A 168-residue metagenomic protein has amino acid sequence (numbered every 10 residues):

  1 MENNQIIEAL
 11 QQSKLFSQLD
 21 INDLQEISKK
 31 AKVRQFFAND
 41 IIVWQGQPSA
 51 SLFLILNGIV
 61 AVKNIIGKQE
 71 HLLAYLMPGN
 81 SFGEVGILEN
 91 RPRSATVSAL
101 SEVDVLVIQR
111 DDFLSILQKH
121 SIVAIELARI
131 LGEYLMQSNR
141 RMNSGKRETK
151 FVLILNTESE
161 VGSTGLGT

Functional and structural regions predicted by a protein language model:
M1-L166: Cytosolic regulatory regions built on CNB/CRP/Popeye-like sensor folds
